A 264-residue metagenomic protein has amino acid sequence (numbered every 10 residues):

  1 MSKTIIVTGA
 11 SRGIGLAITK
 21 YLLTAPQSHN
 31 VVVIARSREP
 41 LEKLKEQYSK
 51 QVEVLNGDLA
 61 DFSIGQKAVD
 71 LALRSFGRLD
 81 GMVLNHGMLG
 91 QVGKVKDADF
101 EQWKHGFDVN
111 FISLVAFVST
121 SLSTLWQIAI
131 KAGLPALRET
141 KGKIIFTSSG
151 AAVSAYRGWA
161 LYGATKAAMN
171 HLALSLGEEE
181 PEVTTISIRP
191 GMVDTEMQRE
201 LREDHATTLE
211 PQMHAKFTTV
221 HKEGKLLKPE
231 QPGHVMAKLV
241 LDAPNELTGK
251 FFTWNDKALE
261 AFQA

Functional and structural regions predicted by a protein language model:
T8, L79-G87, N110, F146 (+1 more regions): Rossmann-fold scaffold of SDR-type NAD(P)-dependent oxidoreductases
S11-R12: Conserved glycine-rich cofactor-binding loop
L23-K43: Conserved glycine-rich Rossmann-like NAD(P)H-binding loop of the short-chain dehydrogenase/reductase
N56-K67, F100: The beta1-alpha1 cofactor-binding region of Rossmann-like NAD(H)/NADP(H)-dependent oxidoreductases
K67-R74, G93-D97, E101-D108, L201: Active-site Tyr-X3-Lys motif and surrounding loop/helix of classical short-chain dehydrogenase/reductase
M88, K96-A116, W126-Q127, I145 (+1 more regions): Catalytic Tyr-X3-Lys loop
W126-K131, R138-A168, A173-E178, R189-V193 (+1 more regions): Catalytic loop of short-chain dehydrogenase/reductase
S187, T195, A206-F262: C-terminal helical subdomain
